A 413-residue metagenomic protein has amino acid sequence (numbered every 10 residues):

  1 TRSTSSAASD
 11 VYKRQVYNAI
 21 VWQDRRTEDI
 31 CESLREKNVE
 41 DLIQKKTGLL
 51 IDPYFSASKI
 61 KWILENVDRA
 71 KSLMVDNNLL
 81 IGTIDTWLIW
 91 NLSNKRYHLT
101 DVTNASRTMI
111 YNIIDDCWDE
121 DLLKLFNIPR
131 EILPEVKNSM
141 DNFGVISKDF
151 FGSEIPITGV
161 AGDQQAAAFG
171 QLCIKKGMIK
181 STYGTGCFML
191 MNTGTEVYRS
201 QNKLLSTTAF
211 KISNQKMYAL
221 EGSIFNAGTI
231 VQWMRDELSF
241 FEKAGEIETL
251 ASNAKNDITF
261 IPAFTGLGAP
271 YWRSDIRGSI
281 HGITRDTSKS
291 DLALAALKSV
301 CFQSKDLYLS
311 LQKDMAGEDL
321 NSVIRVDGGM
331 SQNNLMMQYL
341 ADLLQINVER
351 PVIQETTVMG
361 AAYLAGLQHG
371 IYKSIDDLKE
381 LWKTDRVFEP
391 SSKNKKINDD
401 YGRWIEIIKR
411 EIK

Functional and structural regions predicted by a protein language model:
T1-A8, Y12: Single conserved hydrophobic/aromatic residue that forms the stacking wall/gate of nucleotide- or nucleobase-binding
S9-D10, E32-L34: Short, conserved acidic/polar surface loops in the N-terminal third of protein domains
R14-V16: Hydrophobic "anchor" residues
D24: Carbohydrate-associated surface elements
E28, R35-H98, N104, M109-E120 (+2 more regions): Active-site core segments that coordinate phosphate-bearing ligands/cofactors across diverse enzyme families
E131: A conserved beta-strand/loop element that lines the FAD pocket in flavoprotein oxidoreductases
E135-N142: Gly/charged, well-structured mid-domain segments that form the phosphate/adenylate-handling core of ATP-dependent
